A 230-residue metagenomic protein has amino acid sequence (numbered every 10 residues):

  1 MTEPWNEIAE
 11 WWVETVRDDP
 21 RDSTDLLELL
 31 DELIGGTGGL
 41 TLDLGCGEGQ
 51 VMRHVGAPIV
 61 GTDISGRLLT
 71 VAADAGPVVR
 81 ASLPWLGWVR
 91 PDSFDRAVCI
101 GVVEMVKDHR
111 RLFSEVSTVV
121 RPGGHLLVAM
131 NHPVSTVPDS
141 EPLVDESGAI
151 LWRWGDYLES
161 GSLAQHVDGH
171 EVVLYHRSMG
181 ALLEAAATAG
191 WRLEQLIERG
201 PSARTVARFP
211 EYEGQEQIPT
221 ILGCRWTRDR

Functional and structural regions predicted by a protein language model:
M1-T37, Q50-H54, L68-V71, G200: Conserved class I S-adenosyl-L-methionine
L42-L86: Class I SAM-dependent methyltransferase SAM/SAH-binding core
L86-A97: A short acidic, Gly/Pro-enriched loop at the edge of an enzyme's catalytic core that lines a small-molecule cofactor
R96-H109: A short SAM/SAH-binding and catalytic strip from SAM-dependent methyltransferases
R110-H125: A short glycine-rich, Lys/Arg-flanked "PGG" loop and its adjoining helix->strand segment in the class I
L126-G161: Conserved class I S-adenosyl-L-methionine
S162, V173-L196: Short alpha-helix
A185-R230: C-terminal lobe and adjacent flexible extensions of AdoMet/dcAdoMet transferase-like proteins
